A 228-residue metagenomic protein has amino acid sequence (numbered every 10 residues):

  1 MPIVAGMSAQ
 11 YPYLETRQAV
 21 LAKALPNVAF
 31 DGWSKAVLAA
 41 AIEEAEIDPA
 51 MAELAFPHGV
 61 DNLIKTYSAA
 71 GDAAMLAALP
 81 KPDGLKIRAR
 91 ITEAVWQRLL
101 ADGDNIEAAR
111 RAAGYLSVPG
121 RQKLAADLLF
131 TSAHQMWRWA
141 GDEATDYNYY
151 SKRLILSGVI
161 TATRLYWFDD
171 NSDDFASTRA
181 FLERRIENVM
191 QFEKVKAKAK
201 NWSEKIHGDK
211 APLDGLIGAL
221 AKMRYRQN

Functional and structural regions predicted by a protein language model:
M1-G6: Short, intrinsically disordered or compositionally biased N-terminal tails of bacterial proteins
S8-A50, H58-K65, A69: Short, amphipathic alpha-helix enriched in basic
L14, A77-R111: Hydrophobic alpha-helical connector segments
I87-A101, L128, S132-W139, R185: C-terminal ligand-sensing/allosteric alpha-helical core of TetR-family HTH transcriptional regulators
L99-S132: Internal, conserved structured core segments that host functional sites
G120-D142, S151-T161: Amphipathic alpha-helical packing segments from all-alpha helical-bundle domains
D142-E204: Hydrophobic/aromatic-rich alpha-helical bundle segments in the mid-to-C-terminal region
V195-N228: Long, charge-rich low-complexity segments
